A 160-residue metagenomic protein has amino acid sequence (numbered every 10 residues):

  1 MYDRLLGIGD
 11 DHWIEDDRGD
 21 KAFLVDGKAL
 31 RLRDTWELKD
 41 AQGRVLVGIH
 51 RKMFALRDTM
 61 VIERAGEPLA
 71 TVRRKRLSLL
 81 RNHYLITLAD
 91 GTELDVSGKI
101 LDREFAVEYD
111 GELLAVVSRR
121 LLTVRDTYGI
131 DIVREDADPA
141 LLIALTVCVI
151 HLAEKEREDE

Functional and structural regions predicted by a protein language model:
M1-E160: Intrinsically disordered, low-complexity proline/glycine-rich segments
